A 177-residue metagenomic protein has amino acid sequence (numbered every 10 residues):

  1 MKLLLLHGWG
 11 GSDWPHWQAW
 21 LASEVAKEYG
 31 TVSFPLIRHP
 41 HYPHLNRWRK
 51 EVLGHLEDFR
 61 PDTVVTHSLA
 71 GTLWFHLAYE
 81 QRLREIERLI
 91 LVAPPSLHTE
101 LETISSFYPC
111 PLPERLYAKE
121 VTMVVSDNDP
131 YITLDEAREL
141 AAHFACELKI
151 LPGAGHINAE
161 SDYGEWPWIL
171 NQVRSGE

Functional and structural regions predicted by a protein language model:
M1-R60: Active-site catalytic motif of lipid deacylating hydrolases and related acyltransferases
G8, L36-P40, L89-T99: Active-site nucleophile loop of the alpha/beta-hydrolase fold
S12, H98, D127-I132: Acidic catalytic loop of the alpha/beta-hydrolase fold
G30-S33, A141-N158: Catalytic histidine neighborhood in serine/cysteine hydrolases with alpha/beta-hydrolase-type architecture
Y42-L45, A154-W166: Catalytic histidine-centered segment of alpha/beta-hydrolase-like enzymes
V64-F75: Gly/Ala-rich beta-loop-alpha elbow adjacent to hydrolase catalytic centers
H76-R88, L97: Conserved hydrolase catalytic core segment
L116-Y117, T122-V125, D129: Short beta-strand/loop motif that positions the catalytic acidic residue of the alpha/beta-hydrolase fold
